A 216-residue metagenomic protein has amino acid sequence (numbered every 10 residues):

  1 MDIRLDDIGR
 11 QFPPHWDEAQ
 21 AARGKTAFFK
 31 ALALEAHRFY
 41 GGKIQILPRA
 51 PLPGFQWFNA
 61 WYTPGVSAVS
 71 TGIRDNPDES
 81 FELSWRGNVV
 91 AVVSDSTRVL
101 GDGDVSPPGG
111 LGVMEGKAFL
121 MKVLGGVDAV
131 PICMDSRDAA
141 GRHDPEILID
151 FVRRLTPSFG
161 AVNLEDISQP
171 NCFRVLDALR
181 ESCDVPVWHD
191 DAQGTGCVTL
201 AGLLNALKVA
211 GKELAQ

Functional and structural regions predicted by a protein language model:
M1-D2, T199: A composition-driven signal for long, intrinsically disordered, charge-rich low-complexity tracts
D2-V185: N-terminal ligand-binding/catalytic initiation module
P77, C183, L203-A210: Structural motif corresponding to the C-terminal cap of alpha-helices
W188-N205: A glycine-rich, Thr/Ser-enriched phosphate-binding loop motif common to dinucleotide/cofactor-binding enzymes
K212-Q216: Short helix-loop-beta connector
